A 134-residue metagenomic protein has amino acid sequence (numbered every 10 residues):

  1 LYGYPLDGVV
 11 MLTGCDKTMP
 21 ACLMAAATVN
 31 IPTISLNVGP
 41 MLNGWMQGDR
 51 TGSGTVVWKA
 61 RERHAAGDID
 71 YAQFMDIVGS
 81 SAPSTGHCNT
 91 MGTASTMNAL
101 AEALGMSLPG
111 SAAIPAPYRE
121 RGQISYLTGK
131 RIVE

Functional and structural regions predicted by a protein language model:
L1-E134: Active-site cavity-forming subdomains of large catalytic enzyme subunits
